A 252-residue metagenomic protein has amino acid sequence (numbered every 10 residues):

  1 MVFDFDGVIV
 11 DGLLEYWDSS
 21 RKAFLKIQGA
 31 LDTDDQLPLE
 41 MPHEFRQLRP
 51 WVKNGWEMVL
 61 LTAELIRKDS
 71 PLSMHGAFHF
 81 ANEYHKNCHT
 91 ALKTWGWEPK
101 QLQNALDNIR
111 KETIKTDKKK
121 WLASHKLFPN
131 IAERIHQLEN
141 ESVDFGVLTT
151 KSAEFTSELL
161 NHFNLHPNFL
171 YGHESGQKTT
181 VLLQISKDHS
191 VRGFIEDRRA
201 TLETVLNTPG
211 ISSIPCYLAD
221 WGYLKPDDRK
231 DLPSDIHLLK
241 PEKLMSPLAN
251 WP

Functional and structural regions predicted by a protein language model:
M1-F5: Short, hydrophobic/glycine-enriched beta-strand segments
V8-S157, H162: Alpha-helical substrate-recognition element adjacent to the catalytic core
S20, T150, F194-K240: Acidic, Mg2+-coordinating phosphoryl-transfer loop and its flanking beta/alpha structural elements, shared across
A132-E139, L182-L183, L202, L206 (+1 more regions): Short amphipathic alpha-helical segments and helix-helix/interface helices
S142, H166-P167, S213, D235: A generic structural signal for alpha->beta connector loops
G146-I195, R199-G210: Substrate-recognition "cap/lid" segment bordering the active-site pocket of phosphatases
L170-H173, D235-P247: Short acidic-hydrophobic, aromatic-tinged amphipathic segments that line or gate anion-handling sites
S175-Q184, K225-P233, L248-W251: Short, charged, surface-exposed secondary-structure boundary motifs
